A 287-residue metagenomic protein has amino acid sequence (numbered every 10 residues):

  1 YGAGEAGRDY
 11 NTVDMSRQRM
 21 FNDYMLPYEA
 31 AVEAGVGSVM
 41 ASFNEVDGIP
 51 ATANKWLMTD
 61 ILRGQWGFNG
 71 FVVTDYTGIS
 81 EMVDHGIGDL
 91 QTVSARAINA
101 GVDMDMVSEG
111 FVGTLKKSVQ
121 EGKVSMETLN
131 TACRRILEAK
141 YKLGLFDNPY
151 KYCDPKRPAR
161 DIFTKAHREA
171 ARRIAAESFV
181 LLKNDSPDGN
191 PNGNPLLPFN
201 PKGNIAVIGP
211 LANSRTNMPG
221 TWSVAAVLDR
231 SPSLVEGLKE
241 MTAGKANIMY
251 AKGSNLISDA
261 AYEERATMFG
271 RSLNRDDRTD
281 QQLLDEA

Functional and structural regions predicted by a protein language model:
Y1-A287: Glycoside hydrolase catalytic-domain context in secreted enzymes
